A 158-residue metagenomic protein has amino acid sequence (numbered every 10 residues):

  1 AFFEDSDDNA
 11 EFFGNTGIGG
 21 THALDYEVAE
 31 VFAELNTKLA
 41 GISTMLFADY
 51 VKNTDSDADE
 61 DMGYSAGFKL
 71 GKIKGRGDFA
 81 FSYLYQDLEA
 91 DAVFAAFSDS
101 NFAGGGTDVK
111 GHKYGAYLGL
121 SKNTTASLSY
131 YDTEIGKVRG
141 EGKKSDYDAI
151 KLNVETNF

Functional and structural regions predicted by a protein language model:
F3-F158: Outer-membrane beta-barrel pore domains
